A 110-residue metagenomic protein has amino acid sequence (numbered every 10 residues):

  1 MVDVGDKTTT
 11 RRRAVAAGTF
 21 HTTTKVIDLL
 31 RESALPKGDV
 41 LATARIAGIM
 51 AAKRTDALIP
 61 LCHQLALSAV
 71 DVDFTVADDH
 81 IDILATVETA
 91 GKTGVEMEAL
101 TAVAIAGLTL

Functional and structural regions predicted by a protein language model:
M1-L41, I46-H63, S68-T109: C-terminal binding/interaction regions
